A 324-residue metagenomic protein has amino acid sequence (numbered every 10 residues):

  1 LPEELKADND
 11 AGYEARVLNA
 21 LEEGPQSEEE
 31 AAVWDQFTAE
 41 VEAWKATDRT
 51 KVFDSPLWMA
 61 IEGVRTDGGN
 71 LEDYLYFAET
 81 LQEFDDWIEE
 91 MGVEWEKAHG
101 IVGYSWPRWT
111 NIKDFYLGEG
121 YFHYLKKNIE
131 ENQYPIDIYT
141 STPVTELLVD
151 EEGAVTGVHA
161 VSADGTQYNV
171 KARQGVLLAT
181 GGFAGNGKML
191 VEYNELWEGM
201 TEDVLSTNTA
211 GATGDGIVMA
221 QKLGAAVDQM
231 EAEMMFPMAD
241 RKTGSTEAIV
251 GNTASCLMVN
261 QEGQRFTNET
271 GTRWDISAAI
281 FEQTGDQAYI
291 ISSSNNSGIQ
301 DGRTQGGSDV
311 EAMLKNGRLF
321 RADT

Functional and structural regions predicted by a protein language model:
P2-D54, I280-T324: Glycine-rich loop/linker segments at domain edges
E14-Q167, R173, N186-M189: Conserved redox-cofactor binding core of oxidoreductases
N70, Y74-F84, D114-F122, T209-G216 (+4 more regions): Generic structural signal for well-ordered, non-membrane alpha-helical segments in soluble metabolic enzymes
T145, A163-G165, G175, G182-A184 (+3 more regions): Short, glycine-/Ser/Thr-/acidic-enriched flexible segments
E152, G157-A160, G182, G187-E192 (+3 more regions): Short acidic, glycine/serine/threonine-rich loops at helix termini
A163-Q167, K171-D240: Glycine-rich loop(s) and the adjacent beta-strand/alpha-helix scaffold that form part
I217, A226-T324: An anion/pyrophosphate-binding glycine-rich loop and adjacent beta-alpha core in soluble alpha-beta enzymes
